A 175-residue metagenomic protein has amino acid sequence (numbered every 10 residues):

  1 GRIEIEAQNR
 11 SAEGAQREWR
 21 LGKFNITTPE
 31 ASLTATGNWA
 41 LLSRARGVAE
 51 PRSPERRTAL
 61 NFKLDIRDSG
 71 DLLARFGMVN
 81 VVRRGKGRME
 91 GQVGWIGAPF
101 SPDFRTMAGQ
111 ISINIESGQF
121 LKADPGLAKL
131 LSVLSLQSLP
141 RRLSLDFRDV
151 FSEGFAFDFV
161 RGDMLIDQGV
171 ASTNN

Functional and structural regions predicted by a protein language model:
G1-N175: Small-residue helix/turn framework positions
